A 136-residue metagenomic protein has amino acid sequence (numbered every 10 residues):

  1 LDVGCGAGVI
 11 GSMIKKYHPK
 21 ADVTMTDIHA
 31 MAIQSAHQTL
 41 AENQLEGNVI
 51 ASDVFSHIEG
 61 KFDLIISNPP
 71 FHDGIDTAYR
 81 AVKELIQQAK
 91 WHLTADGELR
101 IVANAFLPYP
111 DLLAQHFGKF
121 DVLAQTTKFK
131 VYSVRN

Functional and structural regions predicted by a protein language model:
L1-K61, S67: Conserved SAM/SAH cofactor-binding pocket of Class I
D27-I28, A81, N104-A105: Short beta->alpha hinge that forms the Motif I/post-I loop of the SAM-binding pocket
E59, T94, G118: Short conserved AdoMet
I66-D76: A short SAM/SAH-binding and catalytic strip from SAM-dependent methyltransferases
K83-A95: A short glycine-rich, Lys/Arg-flanked "PGG" loop and its adjoining helix->strand segment in the class I
D96-A103: Conserved beta-strand signature within the Rossmann-like core of class I S-adenosyl-L-methionine
N104-F117: Conserved class I S-adenosyl-L-methionine
Q125-N136: Core SAM-dependent methyltransferase catalytic element
